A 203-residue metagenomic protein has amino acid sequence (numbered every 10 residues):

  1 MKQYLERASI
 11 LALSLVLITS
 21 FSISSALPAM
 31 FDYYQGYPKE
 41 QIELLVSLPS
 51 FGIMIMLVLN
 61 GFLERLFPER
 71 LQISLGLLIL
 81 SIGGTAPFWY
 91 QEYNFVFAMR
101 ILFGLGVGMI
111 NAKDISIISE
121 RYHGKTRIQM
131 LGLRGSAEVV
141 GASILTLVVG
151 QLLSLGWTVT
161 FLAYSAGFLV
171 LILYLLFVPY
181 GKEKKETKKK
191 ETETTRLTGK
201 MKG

Functional and structural regions predicted by a protein language model:
L5, L11-K39, N60: Extracytoplasmic
A12, I73-I79, G83, M99 (+2 more regions): Residue-level signature of the transmembrane alpha-helical cores of Major Facilitator Superfamily-type secondary
F21, P49-V58, A142-S143: Residue-level signature of mid-helix packing/kink "hotspots" within the transmembrane helices of 12-pass Major
Y37-V46, L131: Juxtamembrane helix-start elements in MFS-like secondary transporters
I55-E92: Conserved MFS/SLC helix-loop-helix module at the cytosolic interface between two early adjacent transmembrane helices
G83-F88, F103, Y174-L175: MFS-fold secondary transporters
Y93, I101-A137: Cytoplasmic helix-loop-helix junction between adjacent transmembrane helices in 12-TM secondary transporters
L133-P179: Helix-loop-helix hairpin linking two adjacent transmembrane segments in secondary transporters
